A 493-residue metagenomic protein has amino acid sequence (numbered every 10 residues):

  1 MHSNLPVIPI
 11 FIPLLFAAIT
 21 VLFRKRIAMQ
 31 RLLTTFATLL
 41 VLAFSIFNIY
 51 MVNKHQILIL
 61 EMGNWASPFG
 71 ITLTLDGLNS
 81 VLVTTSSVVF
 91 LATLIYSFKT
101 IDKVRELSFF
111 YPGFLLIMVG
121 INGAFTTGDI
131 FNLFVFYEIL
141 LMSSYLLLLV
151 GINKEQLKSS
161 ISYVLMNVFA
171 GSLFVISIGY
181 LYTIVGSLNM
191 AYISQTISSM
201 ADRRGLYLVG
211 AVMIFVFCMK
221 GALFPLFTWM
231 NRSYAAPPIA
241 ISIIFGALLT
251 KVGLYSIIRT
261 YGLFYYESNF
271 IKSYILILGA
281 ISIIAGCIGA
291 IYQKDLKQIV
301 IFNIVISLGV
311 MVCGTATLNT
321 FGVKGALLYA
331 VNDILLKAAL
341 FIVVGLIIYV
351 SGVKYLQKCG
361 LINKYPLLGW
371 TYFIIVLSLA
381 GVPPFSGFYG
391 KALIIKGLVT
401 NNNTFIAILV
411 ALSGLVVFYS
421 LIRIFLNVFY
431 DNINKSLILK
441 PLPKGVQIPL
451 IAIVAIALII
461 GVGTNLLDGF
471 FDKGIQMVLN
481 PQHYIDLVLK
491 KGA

Functional and structural regions predicted by a protein language model:
M1-V7, L15-P112, A191-Q195, K473-P481: Transmembrane helix-loop-helix hairpins at membrane boundaries of multipass inner-membrane proteins
A28-T38, K158-V168, Y365-G369, K444-A452: Alpha-helical transmembrane segments and their helix-start/interface "positive-inside/aromatic belt" motifs in integral
T35-I49, V168-I176, A452-L466: Hydrophobic alpha-helical membrane-insertion segments
T35-L42, P112-I117, A211-M213, W370-F373 (+1 more regions): Alpha-helical transmembrane segments
A92-D102, S108, M118-F131, S143-A392 (+1 more regions): Hydrophobic transmembrane alpha-helices and their helix-loop junctions in integral membrane proteins
F98-G113, A247, L437-V446: Cytoplasmic juxtamembrane regions at transmembrane-helix boundaries
E138: Short phosphate-coordinating micro-motif centered on Lys-Gly-acidic
Y365-L368, G414, L421-A493: Cytoplasmic/organellar membrane-interface segments at the starts of transmembrane helices in multi-pass inner-membrane
